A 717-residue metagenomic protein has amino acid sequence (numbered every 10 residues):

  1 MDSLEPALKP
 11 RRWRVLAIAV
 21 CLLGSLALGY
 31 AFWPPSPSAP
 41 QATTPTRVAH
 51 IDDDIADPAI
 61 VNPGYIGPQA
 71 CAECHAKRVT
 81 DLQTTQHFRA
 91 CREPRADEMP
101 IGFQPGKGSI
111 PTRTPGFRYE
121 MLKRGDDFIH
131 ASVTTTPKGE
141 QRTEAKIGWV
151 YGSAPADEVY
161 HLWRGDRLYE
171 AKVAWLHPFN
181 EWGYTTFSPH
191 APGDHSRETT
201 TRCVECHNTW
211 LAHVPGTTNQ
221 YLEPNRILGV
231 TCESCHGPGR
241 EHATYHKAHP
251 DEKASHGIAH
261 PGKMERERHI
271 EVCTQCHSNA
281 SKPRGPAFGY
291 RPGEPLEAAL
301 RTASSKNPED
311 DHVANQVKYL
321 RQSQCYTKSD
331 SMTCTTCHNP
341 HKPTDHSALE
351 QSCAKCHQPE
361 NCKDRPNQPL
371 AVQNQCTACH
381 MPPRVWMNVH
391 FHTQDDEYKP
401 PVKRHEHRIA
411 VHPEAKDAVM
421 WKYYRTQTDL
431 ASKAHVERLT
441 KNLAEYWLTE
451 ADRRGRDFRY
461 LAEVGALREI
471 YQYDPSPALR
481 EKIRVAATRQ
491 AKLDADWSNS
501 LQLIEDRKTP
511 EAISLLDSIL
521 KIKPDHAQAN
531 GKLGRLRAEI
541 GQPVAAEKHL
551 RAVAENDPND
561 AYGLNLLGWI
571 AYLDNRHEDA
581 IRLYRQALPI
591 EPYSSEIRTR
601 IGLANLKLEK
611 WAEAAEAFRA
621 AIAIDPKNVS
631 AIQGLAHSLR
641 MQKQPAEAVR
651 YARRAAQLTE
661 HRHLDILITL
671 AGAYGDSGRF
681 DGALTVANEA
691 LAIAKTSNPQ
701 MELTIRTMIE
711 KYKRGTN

Functional and structural regions predicted by a protein language model:
A42-P58, Q69, K77-G152, V159-H161 (+3 more regions): Primarily the internal scaffold of c-type cytochrome electron-transfer domains, especially repeated/multiheme c-type
Y473, I522, N556, I590 (+4 more regions): Structural marker of alpha-solenoid helical repeat scaffolds
P477-A478, L493, A527-Q528, A561-Y562 (+4 more regions): Helix-start (N-cap) detector for alpha-helical repeat units in TPR-like alpha-solenoids, especially tetratricopeptide
I504, A538, N565, W569-Y572 (+4 more regions): Position-specific recognition of the canonical hydrophobic site in helix A of tetratricopeptide repeat
